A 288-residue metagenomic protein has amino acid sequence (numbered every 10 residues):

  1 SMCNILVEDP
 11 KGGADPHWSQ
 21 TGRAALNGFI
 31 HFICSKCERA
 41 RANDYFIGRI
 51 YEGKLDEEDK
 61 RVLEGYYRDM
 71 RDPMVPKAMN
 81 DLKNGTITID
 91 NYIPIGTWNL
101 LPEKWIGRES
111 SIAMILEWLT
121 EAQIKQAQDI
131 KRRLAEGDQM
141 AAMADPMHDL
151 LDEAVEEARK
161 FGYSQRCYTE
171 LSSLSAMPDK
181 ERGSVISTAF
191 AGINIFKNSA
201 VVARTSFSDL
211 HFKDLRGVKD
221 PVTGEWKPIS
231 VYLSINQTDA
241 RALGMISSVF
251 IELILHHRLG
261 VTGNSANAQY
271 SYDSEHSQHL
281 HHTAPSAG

Functional and structural regions predicted by a protein language model:
S1-G288: P-loop NTPase motor domains
